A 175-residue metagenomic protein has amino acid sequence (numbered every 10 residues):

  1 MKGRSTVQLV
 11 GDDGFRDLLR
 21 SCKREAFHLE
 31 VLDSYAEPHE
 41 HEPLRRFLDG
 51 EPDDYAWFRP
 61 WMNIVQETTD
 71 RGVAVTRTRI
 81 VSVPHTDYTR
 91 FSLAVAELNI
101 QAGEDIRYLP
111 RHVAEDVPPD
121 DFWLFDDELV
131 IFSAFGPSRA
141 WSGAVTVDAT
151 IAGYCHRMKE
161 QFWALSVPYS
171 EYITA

Functional and structural regions predicted by a protein language model:
M1-T78: PLD-like (HKD) phosphodiesterase/transphosphatidyltransferase domain
F15-L19, D53-D54, F132, T150-R157: Hydrophobic/basic alpha-helical segments enriched in Actinobacteria
F27-V31, T76-R79, R107-L109, L124 (+1 more regions): A structural signal for short, well-ordered beta-strand segments and their strand-loop junctions that often border
A36-P38, H85-D87, I131-S133: Short catalytic/ligand-binding loop motif for oxyanion handling, primarily in non-cytosolic enzymes, centered on
E67-T68, N99, F162: Hydrophobic helix-cap positions at the C-terminus of alpha-helices in RecA-like/P-loop ATPase nucleotide-binding cores
V83-D116: HKD-type phospholipase D/PLD-like phosphodiesterase module
V113-T146: HKD (HxKxxxxD) catalytic microenvironment of the phospholipase D
G136-A175: Signature of lipid phosphatidyltransferase scaffolds
